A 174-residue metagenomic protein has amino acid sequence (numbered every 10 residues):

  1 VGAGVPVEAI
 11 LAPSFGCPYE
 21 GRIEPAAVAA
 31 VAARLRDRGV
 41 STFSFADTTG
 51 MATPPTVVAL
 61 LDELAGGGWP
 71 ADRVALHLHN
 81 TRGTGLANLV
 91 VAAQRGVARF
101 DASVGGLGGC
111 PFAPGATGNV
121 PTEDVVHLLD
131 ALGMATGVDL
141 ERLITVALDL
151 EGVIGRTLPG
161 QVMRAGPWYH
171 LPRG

Functional and structural regions predicted by a protein language model:
V1-G174: Catalytic cores and adjacent flexible loops of soluble metabolic enzymes that perform enolate/carbanion chemistry on
